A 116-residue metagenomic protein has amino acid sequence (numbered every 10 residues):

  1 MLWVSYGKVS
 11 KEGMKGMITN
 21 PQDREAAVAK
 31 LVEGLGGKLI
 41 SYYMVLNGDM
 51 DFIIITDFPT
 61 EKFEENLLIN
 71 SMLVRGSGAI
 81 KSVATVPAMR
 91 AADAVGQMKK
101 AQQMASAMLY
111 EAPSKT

Functional and structural regions predicted by a protein language model:
M1-L31, K38-I40, M44-M50, E64 (+1 more regions): Short S/T/G/P-rich N-terminal loop/turn motif that feeds into the first structured element of a domain
K8, I53-P59: Short hydrophobic/aromatic beta-strand micro-patches that form the beta-sheet surface supporting nucleotide- or nucleic
K30-E33, V74-G76: Short, conserved catalytic or adaptor-binding loops enriched in Gly and charged residues
G36-I40, I80-S82: A short, amphipathic edge element
D57-P87: An amphipathic, aromatic/His-enriched active-site/gating alpha helix that lines ligand/cofactor pockets
